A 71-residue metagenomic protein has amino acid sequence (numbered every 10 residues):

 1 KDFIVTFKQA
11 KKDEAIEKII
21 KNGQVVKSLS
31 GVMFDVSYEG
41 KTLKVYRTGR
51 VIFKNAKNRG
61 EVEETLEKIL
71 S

Functional and structural regions predicted by a protein language model:
K1-S28: Short Lys/Arg-enriched alpha/beta "domain-start" segment
F3-K8, V32-S37, F53: Generic recognition of long tandem-repeat/solenoid scaffolds
Q9-K11, G40, K57: A broadly conserved detector of short glycine/acidic/proline-rich loop/turn motifs that flank catalytic sites and bind
K21-S37, L43: Intrinsic, low-complexity N-terminal interaction/targeting segments
T42-S71: Short, compact, well-ordered microdomains
